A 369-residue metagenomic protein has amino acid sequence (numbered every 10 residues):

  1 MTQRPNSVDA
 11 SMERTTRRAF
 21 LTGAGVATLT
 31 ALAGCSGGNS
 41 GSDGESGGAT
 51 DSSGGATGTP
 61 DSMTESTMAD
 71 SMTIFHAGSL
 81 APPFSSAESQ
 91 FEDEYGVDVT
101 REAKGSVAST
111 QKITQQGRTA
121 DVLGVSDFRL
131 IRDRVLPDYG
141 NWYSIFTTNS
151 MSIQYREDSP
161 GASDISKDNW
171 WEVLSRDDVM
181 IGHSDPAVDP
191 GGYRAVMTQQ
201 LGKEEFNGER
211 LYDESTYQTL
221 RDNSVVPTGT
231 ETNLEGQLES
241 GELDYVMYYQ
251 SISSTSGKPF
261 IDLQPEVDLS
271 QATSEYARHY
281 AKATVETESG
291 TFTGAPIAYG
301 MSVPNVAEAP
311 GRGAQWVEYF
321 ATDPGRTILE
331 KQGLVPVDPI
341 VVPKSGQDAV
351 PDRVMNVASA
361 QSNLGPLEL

Functional and structural regions predicted by a protein language model:
M1-T15: N-terminal secretory signal peptides
Q3-R4, G41-G58, S62-S89, V107 (+1 more regions): Exported/periplasmic ABC-transporter solute-binding proteins
G34-C35: N-terminal Sec signal peptide cleavage junction
A69, E94, G117-T119, N141 (+3 more regions): Extracytoplasmic
I74-F75, T100-E102, D121-V125, I145 (+3 more regions): Structural recognition of the beta-strand scaffold that forms the well-ordered cores of secreted hydrolase catalytic
S89-T100: Signal peptide-proximal N-terminal region of secreted/periplasmic/extracellular or secretory-lumen proteins
S106-Y139, S254-T255: Pocket-flanking alpha-helical
S144-S166: Hydrophobic/proline-rich hinge and linker segments of small-molecule sensing/allosteric domains, predominantly
